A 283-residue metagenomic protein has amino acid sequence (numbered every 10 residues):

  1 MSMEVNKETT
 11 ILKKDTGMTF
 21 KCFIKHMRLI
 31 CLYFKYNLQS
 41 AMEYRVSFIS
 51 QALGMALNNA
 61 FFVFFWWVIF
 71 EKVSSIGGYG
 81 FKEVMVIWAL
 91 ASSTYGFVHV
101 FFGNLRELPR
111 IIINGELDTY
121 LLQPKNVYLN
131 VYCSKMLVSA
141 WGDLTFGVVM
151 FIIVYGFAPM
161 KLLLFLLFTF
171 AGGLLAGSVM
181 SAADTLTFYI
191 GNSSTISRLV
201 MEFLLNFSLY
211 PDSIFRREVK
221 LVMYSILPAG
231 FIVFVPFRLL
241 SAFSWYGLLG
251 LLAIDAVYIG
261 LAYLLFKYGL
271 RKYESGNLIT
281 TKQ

Functional and structural regions predicted by a protein language model:
M3-N6, I11, D15-V154, P159-Q283: Hydrophobic transmembrane alpha-helices and immediately adjacent juxtamembrane helices of multi-pass inner-membrane
